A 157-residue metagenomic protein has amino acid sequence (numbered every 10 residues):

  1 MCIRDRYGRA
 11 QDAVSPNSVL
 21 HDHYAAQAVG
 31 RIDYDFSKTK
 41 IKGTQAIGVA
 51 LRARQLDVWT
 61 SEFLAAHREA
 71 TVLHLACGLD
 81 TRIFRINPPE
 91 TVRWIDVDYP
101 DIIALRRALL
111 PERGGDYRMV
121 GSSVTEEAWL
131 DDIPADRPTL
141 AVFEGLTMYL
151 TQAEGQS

Functional and structural regions predicted by a protein language model:
M1-L73, C77-S122, D132-D136: Rossmann-like AdoMet
T125: Adenine-nucleotide cofactor-binding loop residues
A128-W129: Short acidic active-site motifs
A141-V142: A conserved beta-strand element that flanks and buttresses the S-adenosyl-L-methionine
L146: Hydrophobic adenine-recognition pocket in adenosine-nucleotide-binding enzymes
Y149-S157: A short, conserved alpha-helix within the catalytic core of class I
